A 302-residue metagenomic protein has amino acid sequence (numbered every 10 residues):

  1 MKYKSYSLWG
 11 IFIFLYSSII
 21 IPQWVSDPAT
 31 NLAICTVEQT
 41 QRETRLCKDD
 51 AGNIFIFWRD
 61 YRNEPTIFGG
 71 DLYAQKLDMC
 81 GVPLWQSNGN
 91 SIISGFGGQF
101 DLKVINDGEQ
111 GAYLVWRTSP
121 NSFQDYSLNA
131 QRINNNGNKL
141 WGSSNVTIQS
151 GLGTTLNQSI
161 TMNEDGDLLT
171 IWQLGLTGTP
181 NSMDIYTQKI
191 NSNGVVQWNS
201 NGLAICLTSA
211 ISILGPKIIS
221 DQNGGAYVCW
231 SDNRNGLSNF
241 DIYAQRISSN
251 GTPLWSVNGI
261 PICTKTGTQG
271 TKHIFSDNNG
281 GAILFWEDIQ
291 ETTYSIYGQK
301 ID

Functional and structural regions predicted by a protein language model:
M1-W9: Bacterial N-terminal signal peptides that target proteins for export
W9, I20-I21: Cleavable N-terminal signal peptides
W9-F12, G111: N-terminal leader/targeting segments
P22-D302: Extracellular, repeat-based ectodomains that mediate carbohydrate processing or recognition
